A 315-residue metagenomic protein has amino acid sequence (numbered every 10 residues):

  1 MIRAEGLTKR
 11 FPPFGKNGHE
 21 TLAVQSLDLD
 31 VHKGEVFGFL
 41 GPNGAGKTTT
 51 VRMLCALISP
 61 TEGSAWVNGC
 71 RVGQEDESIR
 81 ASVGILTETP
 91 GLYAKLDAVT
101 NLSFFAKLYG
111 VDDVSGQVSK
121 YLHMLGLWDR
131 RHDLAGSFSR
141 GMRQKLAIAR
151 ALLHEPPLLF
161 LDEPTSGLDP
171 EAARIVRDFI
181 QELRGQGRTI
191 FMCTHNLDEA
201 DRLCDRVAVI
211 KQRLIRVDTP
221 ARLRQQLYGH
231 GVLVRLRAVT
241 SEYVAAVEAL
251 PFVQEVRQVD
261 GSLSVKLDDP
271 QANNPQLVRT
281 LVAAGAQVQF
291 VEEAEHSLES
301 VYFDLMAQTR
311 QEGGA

Functional and structural regions predicted by a protein language model:
G63-Q74, S78-I79: Conserved ABC transporter NBD signature motif
S103, K107-R130: Conserved ABC ATPase "signature" region
I148: Hydrophobic anchor residue at the start of the ABC signature
E155: Conserved catalytic motifs of ABC-family nucleotide-binding domains
L159-D162: Catalytic Walker B motif of ABC-type/P-loop ATPase nucleotide-binding domains
R177-D268: ABC transporter nucleotide-binding domain
